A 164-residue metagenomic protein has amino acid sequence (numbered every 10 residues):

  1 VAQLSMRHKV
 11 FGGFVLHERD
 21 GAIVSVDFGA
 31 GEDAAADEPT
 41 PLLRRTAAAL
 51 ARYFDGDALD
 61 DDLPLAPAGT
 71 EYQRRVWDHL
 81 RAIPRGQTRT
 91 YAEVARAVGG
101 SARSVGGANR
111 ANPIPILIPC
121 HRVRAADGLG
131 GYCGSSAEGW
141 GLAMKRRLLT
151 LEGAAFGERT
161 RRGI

Functional and structural regions predicted by a protein language model:
V1-R19, V24: DNA-contacting interfaces and partner/effector-binding or oligomerization modules in DNA-centric proteins
A2, K9-V10, L59-I164: Nucleic acid-binding interface residues in structured DNA/RNA-binding domains, emphasizing the DNA-engaging scaffolds
F14-V15, I23, G31-D33, C133-S136 (+1 more regions): Compositionally biased, intrinsically disordered low-complexity regions
H17-D62: Compact structured core domains
